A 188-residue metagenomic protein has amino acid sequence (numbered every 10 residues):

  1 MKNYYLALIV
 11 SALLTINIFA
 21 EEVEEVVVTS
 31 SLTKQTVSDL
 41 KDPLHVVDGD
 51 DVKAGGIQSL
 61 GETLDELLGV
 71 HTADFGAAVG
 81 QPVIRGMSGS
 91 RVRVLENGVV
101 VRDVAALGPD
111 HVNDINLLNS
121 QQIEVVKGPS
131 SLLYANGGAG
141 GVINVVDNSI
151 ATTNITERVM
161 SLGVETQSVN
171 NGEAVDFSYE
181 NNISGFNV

Functional and structural regions predicted by a protein language model:
M1-E21: Cleavable N-terminal targeting peptides that direct proteins into the secretory/outer-membrane pathway or into
V23-E25, D39-D42, L67, V79 (+4 more regions): Extracytoplasmic
E25-K53: N-terminal periplasmic "start-of-domain" segments of outer-membrane beta-barrel proteins
G61-D103, Q121: Extracytoplasmic beta-strand/coil segments of soluble accessory domains associated with Gram-negative outer-membrane
T63, R85, V126, V146 (+1 more regions): Transmembrane beta-barrel domains of outer membrane proteins
F75-A77, N113, S168-G172: Transmembrane beta-barrel outer-membrane domains
V100-K127: Short acidic/polar hinge/loop motifs at secondary-structure boundaries that mediate gating or recognition
N119-Q121, L132-V188: Outer-membrane beta-barrel translocator/receptor signature
